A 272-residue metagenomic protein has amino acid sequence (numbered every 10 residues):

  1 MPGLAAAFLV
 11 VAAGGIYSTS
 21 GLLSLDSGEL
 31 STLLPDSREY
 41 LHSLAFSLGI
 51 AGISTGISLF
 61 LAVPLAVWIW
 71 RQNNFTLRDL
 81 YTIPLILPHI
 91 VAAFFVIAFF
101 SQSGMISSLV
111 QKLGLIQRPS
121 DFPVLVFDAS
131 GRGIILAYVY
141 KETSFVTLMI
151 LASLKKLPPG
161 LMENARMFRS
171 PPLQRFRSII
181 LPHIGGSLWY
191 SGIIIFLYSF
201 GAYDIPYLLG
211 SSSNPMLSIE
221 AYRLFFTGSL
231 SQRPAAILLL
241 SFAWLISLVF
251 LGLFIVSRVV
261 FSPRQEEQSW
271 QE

Functional and structural regions predicted by a protein language model:
M1-L25, R38-L151, H183, S187-Y203 (+2 more regions): Membrane-water interface segments at the C-terminal ends of transmembrane alpha-helices in multi-pass inner-membrane
G28-S37: A short amphipathic helical element positioned immediately N-terminal to and/or at the very start of a transmembrane
L44, I83, G160-M167, A236: Short hydrophobic faces within alpha-helices
F75, A165, S231-I237: Loop-to-transmembrane helix entry/capping segments in MFS-fold secondary transporters and related SLC/MFSD carriers
F75, G131-G133, L157-Y190: Amphipathic cytosolic juxtamembrane alpha-helices at the membrane-cytosol interface of multi-pass membrane transporters
K141, S153-K156, I180, F226: Short amphipathic helical patch at the helix-1/turn junction of helix-turn-helix
D204-S231: Glycine-rich helix-loop "coupling/hinge" segments at transmembrane-helix boundaries in multipass transporters
R258-E272: Short cytosolic juxtamembrane segments of multi-pass membrane proteins
